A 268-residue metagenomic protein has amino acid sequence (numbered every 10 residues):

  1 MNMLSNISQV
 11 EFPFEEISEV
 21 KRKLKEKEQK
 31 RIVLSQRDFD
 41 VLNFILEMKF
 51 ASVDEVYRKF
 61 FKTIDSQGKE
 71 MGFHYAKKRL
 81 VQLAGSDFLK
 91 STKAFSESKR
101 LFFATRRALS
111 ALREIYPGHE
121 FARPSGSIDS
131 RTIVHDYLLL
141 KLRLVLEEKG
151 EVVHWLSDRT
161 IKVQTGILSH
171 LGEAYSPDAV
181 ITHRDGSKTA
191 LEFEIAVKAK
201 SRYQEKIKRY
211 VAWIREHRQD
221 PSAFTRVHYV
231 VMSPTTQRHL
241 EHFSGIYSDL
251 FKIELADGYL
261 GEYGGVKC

Functional and structural regions predicted by a protein language model:
M1-G126: Nuclease-adjacent, charged terminal/linker segments that flank catalytic cores
M48-A51, S96, L109, T160-K162 (+2 more regions): Short, solvent-exposed loop/turn segments at secondary-structure junctions
Y75, V134-L138, R202-E205, R209: Soluble or luminal CAZymes and related metallo-dependent hydrolases
T92, R131, L144-T189, K198-R202: Active-site metal-binding core of divalent-cation-utilizing nuclease and nuclease-like domains
E114-L156: Amphipathic alpha-helical dimerization/coiled-coil segments that flank or bridge DNA-binding/regulatory modules
I195-I246: Catalytic cores of nucleic-acid endonucleases
I246-C268: Charged, structured surface patches that assemble and position nucleic-acid processing machinery
